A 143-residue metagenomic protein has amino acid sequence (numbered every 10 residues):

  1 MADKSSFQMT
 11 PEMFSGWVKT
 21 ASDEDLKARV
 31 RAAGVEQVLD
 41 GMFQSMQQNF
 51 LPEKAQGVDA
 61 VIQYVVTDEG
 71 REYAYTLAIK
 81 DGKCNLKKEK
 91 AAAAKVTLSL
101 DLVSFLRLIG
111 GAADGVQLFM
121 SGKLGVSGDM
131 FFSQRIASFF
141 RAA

Functional and structural regions predicted by a protein language model:
M1-A143: Feature captures hydrophobic
